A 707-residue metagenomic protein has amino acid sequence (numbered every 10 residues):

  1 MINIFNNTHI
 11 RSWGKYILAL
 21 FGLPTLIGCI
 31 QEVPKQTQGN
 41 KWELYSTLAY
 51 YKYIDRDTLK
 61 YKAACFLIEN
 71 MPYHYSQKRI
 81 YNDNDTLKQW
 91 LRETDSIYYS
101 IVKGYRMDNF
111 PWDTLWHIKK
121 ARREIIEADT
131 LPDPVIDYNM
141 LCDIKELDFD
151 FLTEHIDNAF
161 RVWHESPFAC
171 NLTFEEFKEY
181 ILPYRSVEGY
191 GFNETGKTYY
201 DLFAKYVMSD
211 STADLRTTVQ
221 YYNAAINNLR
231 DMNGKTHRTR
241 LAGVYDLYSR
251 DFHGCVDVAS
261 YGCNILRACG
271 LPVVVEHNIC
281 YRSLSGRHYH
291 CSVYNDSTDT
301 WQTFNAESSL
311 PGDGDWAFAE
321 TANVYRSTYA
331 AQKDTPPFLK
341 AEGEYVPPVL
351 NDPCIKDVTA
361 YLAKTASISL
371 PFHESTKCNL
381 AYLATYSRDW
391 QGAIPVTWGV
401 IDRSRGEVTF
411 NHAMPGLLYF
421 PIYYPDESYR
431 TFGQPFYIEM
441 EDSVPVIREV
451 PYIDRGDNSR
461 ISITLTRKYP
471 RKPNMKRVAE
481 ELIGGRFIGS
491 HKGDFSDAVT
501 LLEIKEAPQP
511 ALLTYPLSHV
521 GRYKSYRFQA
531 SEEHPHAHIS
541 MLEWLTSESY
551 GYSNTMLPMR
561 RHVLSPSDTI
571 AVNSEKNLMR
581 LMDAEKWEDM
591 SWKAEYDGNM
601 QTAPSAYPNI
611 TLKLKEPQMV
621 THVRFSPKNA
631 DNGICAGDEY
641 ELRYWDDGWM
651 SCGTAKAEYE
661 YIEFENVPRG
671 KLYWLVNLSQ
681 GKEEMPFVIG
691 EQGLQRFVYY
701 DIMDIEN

Functional and structural regions predicted by a protein language model:
I27-G28: C-terminal motif of bacterial Sec signal peptides marking the signal peptidase cleavage site
P34-Q38, A49-R56, K205-A225, G234-Y245 (+1 more regions): Hydrophobic/aromatic-rich core segments of domains that either
K35-T37, Y45, D57-R250, G286: Secondary-structure boundary elements
P347-Y361, Q434-T466, Q692-N707: Extracellular beta-sheet/turn segments enriched in Thr/Pro/Gly and aliphatic residues
K364-T376: A short, amphipathic beta-strand motif
S375-A393, A479-F495, I634-R643: Short, ordered, surface-exposed loop/turn motifs in non-cytosolic proteins
S404-S428, V520-R522, E665-G670: Short Pro-Gly-centered beta-turn/loop motif in secreted/extracellular proteins
G456-G521, H534-H622, S626-C635, G681-N707: Disordered, acidic Ser/Thr/Pro-rich linker "stalks" and the adjacent N-terminal cap of the next globular domain
